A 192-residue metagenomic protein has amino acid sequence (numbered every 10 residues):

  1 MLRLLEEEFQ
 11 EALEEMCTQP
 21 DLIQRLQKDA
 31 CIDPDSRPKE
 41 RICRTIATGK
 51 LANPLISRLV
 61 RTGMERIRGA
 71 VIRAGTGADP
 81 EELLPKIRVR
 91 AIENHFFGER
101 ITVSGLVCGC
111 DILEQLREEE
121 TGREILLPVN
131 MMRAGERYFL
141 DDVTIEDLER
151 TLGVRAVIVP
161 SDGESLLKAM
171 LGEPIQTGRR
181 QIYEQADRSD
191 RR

Functional and structural regions predicted by a protein language model:
M1-R192: Auxiliary Fe-S-binding modules of radical SAM enzymes
